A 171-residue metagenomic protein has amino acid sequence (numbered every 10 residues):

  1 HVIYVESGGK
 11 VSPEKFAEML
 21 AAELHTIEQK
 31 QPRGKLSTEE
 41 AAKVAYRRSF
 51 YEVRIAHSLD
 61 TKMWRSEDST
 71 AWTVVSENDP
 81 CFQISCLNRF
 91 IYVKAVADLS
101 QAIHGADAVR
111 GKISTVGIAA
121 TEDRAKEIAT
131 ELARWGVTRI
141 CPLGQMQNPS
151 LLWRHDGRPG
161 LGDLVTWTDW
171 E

Functional and structural regions predicted by a protein language model:
H1-S114, K126-E127, E131-W135, I140-V165 (+1 more regions): NAD(P)-dependent aldehyde/semialdehyde dehydrogenase
